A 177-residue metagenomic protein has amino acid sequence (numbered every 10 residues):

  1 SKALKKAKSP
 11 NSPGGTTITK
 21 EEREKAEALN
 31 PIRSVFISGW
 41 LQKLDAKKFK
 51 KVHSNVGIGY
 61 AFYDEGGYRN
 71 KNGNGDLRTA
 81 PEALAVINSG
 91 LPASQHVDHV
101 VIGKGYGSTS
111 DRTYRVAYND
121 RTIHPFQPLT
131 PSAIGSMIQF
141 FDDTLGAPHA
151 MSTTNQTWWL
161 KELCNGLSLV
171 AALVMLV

Functional and structural regions predicted by a protein language model:
S1-T157: Soluble extramembrane regions of membrane proteins in the secretory/endomembrane system
N155-V177: Core alpha-helical transmembrane segments of integral membrane proteins
